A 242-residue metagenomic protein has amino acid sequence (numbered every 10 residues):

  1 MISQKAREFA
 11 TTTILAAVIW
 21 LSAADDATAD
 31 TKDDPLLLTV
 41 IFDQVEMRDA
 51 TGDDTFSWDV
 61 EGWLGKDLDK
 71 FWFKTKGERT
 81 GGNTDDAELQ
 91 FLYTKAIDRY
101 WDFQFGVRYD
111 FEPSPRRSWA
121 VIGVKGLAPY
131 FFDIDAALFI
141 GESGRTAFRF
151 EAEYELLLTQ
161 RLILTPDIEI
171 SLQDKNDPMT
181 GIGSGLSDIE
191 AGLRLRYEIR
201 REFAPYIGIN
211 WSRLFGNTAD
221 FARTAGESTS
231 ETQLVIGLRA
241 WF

Functional and structural regions predicted by a protein language model:
I2, A27-G82, A87, T94-K95 (+2 more regions): Outer-membrane beta-barrel initiation region
L36-L38, D54-W58, D85-L89, R116-A120 (+3 more regions): Residues that define the transmembrane beta-barrel architecture of outer-membrane proteins
Q44, F73-G77, F105-Y109, A136-I140 (+2 more regions): Transmembrane beta-barrel strands of outer-membrane/channel proteins
E46-D53, E78-G82, R108-P113, A137-G141 (+2 more regions): Outer-membrane beta-barrel domain signature
L64-K66, K95, G126, I140 (+3 more regions): Residue-level signature of outer-membrane beta-barrel architecture
L68-F73, R99-F103, Y130-I134, T159-L164 (+1 more regions): Repeated loop/turn-to-beta-strand initiation elements of outer-membrane beta-barrel proteins
R116-P178: Detector for outer-membrane/organellar transmembrane beta-barrel domains, recognizing the amphipathic beta-strand
G192-E198, E202, S228-F242: Outer-membrane beta-barrel "beta-signal"
